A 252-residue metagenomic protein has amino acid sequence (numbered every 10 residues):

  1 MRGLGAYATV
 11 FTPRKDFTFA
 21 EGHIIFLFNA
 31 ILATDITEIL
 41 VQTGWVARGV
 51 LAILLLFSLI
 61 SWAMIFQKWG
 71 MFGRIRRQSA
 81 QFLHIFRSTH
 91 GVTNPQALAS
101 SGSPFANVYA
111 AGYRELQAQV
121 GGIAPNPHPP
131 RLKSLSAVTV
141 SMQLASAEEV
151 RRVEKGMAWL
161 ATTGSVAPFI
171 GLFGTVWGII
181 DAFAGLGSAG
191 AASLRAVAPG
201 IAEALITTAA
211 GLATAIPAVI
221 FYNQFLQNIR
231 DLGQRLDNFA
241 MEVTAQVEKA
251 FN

Functional and structural regions predicted by a protein language model:
G3, Q42-L55, G156-S165, F169: Alpha-helical transmembrane segments of integral membrane proteins
L4, D16-T43, S193: Short, strongly hydrophobic alpha-helical membrane anchors
T43-L98: Transmembrane alpha-helix/interfacial motif
G44, W62, P95, Y109 (+3 more regions): Residue-level signature of catalytic and energy-coupling elements of molecular machines, predominantly ATP/GTP-dependent
A63-G73, I216-N228: Alpha-helical transmembrane segments of multi-pass membrane proteins
R76-F173, D181-S193, I220-N252: Predominantly long cytosolic amphipathic alpha-helical stalk/bundle segments
G190-A204: Hydrophobic alpha-helical transmembrane segments and adjacent short intramembrane/lumenal linkers of inner/organellar
E203-A218: Hydrophobic alpha-helical transmembrane segments of polytopic membrane proteins
